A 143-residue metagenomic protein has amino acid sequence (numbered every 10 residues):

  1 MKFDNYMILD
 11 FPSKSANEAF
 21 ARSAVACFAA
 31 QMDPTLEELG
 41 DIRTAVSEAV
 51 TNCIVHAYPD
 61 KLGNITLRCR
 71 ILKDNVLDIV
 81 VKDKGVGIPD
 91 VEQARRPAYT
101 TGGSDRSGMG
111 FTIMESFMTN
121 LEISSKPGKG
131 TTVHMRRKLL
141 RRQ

Functional and structural regions predicted by a protein language model:
M1-I8, C53-Q143: Conserved beta-strand-loop-beta-strand hairpin that lines the nucleotide-binding pocket of ATP/GTP-utilizing enzymes
I8-A19: STAS-typified acidic loop motif
F11, S23, T35, L39 (+2 more regions): Generic hydrophobic-segment detector
R22-S47, R106: Conserved short strand/loop->alpha-helix "switch" segment adjacent to the catalytic nucleotide/phosphoryl-transfer site
E48-N52: Conserved polar catalytic motif of the HATPase_c/GHKL fold
